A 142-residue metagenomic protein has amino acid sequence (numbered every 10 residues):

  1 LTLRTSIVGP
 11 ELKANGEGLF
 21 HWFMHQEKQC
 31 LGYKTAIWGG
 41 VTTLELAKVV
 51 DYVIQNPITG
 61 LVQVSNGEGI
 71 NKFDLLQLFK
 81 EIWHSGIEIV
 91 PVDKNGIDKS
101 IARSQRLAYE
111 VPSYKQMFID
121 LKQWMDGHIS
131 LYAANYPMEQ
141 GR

Functional and structural regions predicted by a protein language model:
L1-L3, V62, P112: Hydrophobic/aromatic beta-strand patches that form the interior of the parallel beta-sheet core in alpha/beta enzyme
L1-W38, L44-E45: NAD(P)-dependent short-chain dehydrogenase/reductase
P10, G39-G40, K94-K99: A short acidic, often aromatic-flanked loop/helix-cap motif at beta-alpha or helix-coil junctions that lines enzyme
K13-E17, L75-Q77, I101-R103: Short aromatic-enriched loop/helix-cap "lid" or pocket-rim segments at secondary-structure transitions that line
W38-V41, I70, P112: Residue-level signal for the nucleotide or nucleotide-sugar donor/cofactor binding architecture
A47-K99, I129-G141: Mid/C-terminal beta-alpha module of Rossmann-like enzyme folds, strongest in SDR-family dehydrogenases/epimerases
P112-R142: Amphipathic terminal alpha-helices
